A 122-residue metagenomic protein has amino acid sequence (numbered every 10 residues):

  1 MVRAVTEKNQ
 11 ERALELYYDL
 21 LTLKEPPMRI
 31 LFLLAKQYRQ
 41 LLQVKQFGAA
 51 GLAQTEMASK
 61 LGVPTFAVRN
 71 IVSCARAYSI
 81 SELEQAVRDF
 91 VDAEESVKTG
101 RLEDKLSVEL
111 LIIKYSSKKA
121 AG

Functional and structural regions predicted by a protein language model:
M1-E82, K119-A120: Small-residue-rich helix-loop
A4, F47-A49, V87-R88, L102-L106: Short coil/turn segments at secondary-structure boundaries
E25, E94, E109: Acidic-residue sensor for enzyme active/binding pockets
L31-L34, V87-F90, I112: Short alpha-helical scaffolding segments that buttress acidic/His motifs in well-ordered protein cores
K60, C74, D89, L111 (+1 more regions): Residues that form generic nucleotide/phosphate-binding pockets
I71-L102: C-terminal capping/gating helix-and-loop segments adjacent to ligand/active sites or protein-protein/ligand interfaces
R101-G122: Short, charged, intrinsically disordered terminal tails
